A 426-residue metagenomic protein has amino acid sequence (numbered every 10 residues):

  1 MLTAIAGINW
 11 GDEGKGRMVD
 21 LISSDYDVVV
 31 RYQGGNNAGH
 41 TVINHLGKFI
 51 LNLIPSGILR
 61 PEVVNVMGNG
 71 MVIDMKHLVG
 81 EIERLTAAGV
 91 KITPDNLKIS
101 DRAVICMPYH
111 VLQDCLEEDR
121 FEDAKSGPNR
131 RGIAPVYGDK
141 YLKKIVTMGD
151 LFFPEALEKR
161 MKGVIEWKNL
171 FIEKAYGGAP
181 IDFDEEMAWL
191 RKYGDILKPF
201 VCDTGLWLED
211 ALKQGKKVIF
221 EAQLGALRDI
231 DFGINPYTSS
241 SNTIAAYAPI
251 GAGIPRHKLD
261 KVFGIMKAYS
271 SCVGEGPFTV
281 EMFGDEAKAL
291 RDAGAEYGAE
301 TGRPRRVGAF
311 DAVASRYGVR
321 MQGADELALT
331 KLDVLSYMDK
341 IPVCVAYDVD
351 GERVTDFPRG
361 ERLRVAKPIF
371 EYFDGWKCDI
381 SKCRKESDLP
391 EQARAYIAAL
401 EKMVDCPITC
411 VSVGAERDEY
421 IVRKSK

Functional and structural regions predicted by a protein language model:
M1-K426: Non-transmembrane, aqueous-exposed alpha-helical and coiled segments at domain scale
